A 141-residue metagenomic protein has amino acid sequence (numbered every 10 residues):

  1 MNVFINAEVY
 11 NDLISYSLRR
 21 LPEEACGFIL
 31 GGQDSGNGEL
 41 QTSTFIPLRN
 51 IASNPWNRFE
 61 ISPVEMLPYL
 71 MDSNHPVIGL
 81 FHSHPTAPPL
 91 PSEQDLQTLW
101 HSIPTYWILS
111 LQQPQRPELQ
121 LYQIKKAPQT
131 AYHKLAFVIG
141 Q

Functional and structural regions predicted by a protein language model:
M1-V77, T86-Q141: Conserved beta-strand-loop surface patch within small alpha/beta domains used for substrate/adaptor or ligand engagement
L80: Conserved, mostly hydrophobic/aromatic
